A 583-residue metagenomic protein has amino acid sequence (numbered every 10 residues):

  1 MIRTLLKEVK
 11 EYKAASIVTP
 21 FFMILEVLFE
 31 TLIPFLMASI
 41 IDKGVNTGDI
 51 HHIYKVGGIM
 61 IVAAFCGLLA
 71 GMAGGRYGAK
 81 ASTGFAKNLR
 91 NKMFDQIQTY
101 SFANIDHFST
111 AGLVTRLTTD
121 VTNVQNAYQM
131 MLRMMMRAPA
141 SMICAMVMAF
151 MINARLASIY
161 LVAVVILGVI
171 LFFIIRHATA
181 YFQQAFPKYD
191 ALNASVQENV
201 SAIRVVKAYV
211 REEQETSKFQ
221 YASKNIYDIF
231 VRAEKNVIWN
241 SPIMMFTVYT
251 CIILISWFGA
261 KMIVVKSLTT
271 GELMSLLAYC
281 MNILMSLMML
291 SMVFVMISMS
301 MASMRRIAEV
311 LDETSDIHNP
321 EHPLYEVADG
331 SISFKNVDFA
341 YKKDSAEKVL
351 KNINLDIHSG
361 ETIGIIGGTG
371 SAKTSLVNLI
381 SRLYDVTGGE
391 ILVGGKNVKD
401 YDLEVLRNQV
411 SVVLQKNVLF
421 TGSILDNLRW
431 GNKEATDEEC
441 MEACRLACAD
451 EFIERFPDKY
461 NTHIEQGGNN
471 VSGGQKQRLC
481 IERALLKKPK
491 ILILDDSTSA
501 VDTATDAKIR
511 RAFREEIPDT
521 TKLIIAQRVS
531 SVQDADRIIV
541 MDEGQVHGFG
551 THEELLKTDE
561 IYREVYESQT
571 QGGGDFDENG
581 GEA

Functional and structural regions predicted by a protein language model:
M1-E30, M37, V45-I59, C66 (+14 more regions): Membrane-integrated ABC transporters
E11, A15-L28, L69, M130-Q184 (+1 more regions): Transmembrane helices of ABC transporter permease
E11-A14, T99-A103, T119-L132, M136 (+6 more regions): An intracellular "coupling" helix at the cytosolic face of ABC transporter transmembrane type-1 domains
P20, I24-L32, F65-M72, V124-A127 (+7 more regions): Hydrophobic alpha-helical transmembrane bundles that constitute the permease/transmembrane domains of multi-pass
F21-F22, F29-D42, A63-T110, V114 (+11 more regions): Juxtamembrane helix-loop junctions of ABC transporter transmembrane domains
T47-G48, T83, N91-T115, T119-V121 (+5 more regions): Short intracellular "coupling" helices and adjacent cytoplasmic loop segments at the cytosolic face of multi-pass
D49-I53, G58, C144, M148-V162 (+2 more regions): Helix-loop-helix
Y325-A583: ABC-type nucleotide-binding domain
